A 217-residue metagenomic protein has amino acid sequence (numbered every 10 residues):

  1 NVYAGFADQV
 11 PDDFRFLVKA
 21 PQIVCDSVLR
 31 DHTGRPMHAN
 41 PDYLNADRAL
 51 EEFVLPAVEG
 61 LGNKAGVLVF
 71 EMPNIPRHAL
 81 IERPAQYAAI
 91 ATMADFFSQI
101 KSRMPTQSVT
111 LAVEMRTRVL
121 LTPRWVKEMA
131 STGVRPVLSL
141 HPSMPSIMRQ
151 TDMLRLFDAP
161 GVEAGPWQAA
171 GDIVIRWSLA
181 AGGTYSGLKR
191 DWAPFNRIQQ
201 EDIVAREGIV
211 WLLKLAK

Functional and structural regions predicted by a protein language model:
N1-K217: Residues lining hydrophobic/aromatic ligand-binding pockets adjacent to catalytic sites
